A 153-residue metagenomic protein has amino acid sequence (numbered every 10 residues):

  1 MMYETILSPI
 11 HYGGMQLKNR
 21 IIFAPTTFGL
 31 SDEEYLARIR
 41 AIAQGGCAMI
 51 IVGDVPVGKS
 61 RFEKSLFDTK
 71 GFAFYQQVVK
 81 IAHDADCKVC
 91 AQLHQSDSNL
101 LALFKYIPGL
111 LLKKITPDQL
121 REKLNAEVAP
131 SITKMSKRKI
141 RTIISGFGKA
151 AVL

Functional and structural regions predicted by a protein language model:
M1-L153: Flavin-dependent oxidoreductase catalytic cores
